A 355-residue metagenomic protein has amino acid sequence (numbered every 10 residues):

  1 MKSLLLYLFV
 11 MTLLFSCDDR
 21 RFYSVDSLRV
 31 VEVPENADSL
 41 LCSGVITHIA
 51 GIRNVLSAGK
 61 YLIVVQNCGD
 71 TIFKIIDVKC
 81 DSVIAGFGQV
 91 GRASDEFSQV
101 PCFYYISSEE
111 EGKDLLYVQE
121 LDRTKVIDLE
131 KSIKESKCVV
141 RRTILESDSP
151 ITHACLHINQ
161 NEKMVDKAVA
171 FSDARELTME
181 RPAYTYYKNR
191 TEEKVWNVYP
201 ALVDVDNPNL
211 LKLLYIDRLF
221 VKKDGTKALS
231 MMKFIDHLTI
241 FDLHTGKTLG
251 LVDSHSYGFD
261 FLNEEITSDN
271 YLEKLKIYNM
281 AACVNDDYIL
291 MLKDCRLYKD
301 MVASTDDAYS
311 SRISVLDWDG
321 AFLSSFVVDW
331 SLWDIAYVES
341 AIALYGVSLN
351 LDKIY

Functional and structural regions predicted by a protein language model:
S24-A50, W318-A321: A short helix->beta-strand "capping" segment at the edge of beta-propeller domains
L41-F73, Y288-R296: Beta-strand-rich domains and repeat architectures in extracellular enzymes and scaffolds, especially beta-propellers
G51-A58, C102-E111, H153-K163, L211-D224 (+3 more regions): Structural signature of eukaryotic scaffold interfaces centered on beta-propeller domains
S82-L115, L121, T143-L145, N207-L210 (+1 more regions): Blade-loop segments of beta-propeller domains
A93-F97, S256-T267, W318-E339: Conserved blade-ending motifs and adjacent loop-strand segments that build the rim/top face of beta-propeller domains
E120-R123, L129-S172: Asp-box/WD-like beta-propeller blade repeats and closely related beta-sheet repeat scaffolds
E180-N189, T305-G320: Beta-propeller blade signature
L272-V315: Loop/turn-rich, solvent-exposed surfaces of beta-rich toroidal or solenoidal domains
